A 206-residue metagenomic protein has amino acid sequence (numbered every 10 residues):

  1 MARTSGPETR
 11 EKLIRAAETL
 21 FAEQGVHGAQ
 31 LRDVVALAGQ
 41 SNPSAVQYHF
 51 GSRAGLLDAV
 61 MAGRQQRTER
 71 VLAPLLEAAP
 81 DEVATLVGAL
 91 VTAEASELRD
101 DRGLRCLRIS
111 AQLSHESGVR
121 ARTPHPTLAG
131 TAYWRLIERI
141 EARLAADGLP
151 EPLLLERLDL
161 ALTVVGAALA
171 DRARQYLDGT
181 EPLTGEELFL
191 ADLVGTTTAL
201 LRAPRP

Functional and structural regions predicted by a protein language model:
M1-E8: N-terminal intrinsically disordered/low-complexity leader segments
R10-R15, H27, F50-A73, E77-P80: An amphipathic alpha-helix adjacent to DNA-recognition modules
L20, H27-G55, A59: Helix-turn-helix
V60, R64, T68, R102 (+4 more regions): Hydrophobic/aromatic residues within well-ordered alpha-helical segments
A73-L107, L158: Hydrophobic alpha-helical connector segments
L75-A79, S117, A121, R172-Y176: Secondary-structure edge/capping motif, primarily at the C-terminal ends of alpha-helices and the immediately following
R105-L107, G118-A146, L155-E156: Amphipathic alpha-helical packing segments from all-alpha helical-bundle domains
R108-H115, E151-Q175, L188-A199: Hydrophobic alpha-helical segments that form the core of small-molecule binding pockets and/or dimer interfaces
